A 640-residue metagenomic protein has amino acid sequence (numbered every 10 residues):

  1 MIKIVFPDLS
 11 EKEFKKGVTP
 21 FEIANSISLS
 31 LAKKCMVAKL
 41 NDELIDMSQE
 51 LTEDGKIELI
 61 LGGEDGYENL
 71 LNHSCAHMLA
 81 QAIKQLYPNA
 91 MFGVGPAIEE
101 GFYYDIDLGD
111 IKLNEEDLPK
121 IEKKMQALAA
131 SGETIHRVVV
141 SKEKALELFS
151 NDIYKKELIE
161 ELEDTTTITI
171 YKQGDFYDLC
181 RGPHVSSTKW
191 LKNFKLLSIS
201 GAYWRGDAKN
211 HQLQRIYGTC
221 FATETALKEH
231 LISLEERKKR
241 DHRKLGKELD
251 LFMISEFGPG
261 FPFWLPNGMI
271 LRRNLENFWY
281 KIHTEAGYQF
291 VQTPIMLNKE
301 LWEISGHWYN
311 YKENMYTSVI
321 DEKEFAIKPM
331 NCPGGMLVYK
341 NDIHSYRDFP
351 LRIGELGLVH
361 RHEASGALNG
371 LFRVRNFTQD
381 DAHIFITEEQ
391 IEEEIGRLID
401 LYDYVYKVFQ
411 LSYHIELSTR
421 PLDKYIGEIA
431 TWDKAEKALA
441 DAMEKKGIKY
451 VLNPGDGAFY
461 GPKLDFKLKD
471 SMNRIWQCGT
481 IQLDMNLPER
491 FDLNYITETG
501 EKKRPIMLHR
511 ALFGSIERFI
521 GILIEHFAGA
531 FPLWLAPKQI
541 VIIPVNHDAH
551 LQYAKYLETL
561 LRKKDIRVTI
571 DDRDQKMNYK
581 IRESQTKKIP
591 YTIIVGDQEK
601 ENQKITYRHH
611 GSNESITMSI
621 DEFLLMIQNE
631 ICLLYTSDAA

Functional and structural regions predicted by a protein language model:
M1-G93, A97-S637: NTP/phosphate- and nucleic-acid-binding module
A640: Short, basic-rich loop-to-helix N-cap that marks the start of a DNA-contacting helix
